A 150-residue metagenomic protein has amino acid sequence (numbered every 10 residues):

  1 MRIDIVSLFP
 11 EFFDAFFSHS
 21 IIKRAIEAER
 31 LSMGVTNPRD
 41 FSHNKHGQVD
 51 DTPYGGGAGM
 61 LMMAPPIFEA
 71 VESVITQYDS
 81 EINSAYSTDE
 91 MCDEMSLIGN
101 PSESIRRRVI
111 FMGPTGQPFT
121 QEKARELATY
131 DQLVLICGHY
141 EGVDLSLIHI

Functional and structural regions predicted by a protein language model:
M1-Q77: N-terminal nucleotide/polyanion-binding subdomain common to many enzyme families
M63-S87, M91-D93, L97-H139: S-adenosyl-L-methionine/SAH cofactor-binding core of RNA-modifying enzymes
V143-L145: Active-site histidine-anchored catalytic micro-motif
I148-I150: Conserved small/polar residues in nucleotide/adenosyl-binding loops
